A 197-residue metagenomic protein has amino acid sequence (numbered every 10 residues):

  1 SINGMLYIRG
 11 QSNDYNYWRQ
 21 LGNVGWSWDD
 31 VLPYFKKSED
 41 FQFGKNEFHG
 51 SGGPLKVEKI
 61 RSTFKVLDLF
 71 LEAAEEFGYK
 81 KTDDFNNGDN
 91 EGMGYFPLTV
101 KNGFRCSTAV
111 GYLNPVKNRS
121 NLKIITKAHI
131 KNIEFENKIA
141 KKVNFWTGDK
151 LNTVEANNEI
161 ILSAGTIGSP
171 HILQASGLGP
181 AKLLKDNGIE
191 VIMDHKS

Functional and structural regions predicted by a protein language model:
S1, N13-R19, S51-K56, G165-I167: Flexible glycine/proline-enriched surface loops and loop-helix/loop-strand junctions
S1-K36, G179, K185-D186, E190-S197: N-terminal glycine-rich phosphate/pyrophosphate-binding loop and immediately adjacent elements
Y7, T63, R105, L173-Q174: Charged, low-complexity surface patches
S12, G25, F64, C106 (+3 more regions): Conserved structured core elements
R19-A140, W146: Conserved redox-cofactor binding core of oxidoreductases
I133-E136, A140-S197: Glycine-rich loop(s) and the adjacent beta-strand/alpha-helix scaffold that form part
